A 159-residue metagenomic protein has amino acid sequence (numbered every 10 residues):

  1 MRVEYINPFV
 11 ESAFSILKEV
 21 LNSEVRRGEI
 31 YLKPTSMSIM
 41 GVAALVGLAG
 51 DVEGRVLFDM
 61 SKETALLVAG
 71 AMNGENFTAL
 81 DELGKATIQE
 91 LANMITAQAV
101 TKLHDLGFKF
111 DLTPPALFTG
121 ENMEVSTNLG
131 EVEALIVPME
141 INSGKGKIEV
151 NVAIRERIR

Functional and structural regions predicted by a protein language model:
M1-R159: N-terminal auxiliary interaction/assembly segments of multi-subunit proteins
